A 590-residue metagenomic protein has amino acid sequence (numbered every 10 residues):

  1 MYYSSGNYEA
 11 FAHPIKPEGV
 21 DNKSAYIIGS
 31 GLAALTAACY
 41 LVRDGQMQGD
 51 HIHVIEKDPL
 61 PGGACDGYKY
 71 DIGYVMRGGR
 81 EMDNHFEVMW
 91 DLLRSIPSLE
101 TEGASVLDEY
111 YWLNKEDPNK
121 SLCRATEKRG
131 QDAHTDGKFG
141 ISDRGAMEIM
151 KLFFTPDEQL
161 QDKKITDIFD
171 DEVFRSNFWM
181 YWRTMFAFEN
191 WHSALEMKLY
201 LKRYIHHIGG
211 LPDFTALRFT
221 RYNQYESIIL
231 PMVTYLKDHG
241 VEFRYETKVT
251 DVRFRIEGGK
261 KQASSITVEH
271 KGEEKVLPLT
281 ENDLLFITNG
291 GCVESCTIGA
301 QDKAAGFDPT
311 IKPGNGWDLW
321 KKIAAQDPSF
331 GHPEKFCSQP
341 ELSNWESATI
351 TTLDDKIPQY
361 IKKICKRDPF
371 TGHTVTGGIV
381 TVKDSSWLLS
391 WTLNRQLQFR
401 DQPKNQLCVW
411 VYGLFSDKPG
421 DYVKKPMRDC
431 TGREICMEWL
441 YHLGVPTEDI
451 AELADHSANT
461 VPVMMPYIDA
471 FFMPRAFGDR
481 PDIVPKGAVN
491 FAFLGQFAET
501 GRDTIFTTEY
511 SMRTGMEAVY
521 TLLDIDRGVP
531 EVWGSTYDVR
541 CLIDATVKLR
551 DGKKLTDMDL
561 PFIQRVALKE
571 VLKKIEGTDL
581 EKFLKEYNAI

Functional and structural regions predicted by a protein language model:
M1-A25, R43-H51, K69, A545 (+1 more regions): Extreme N-terminal leader/targeting segments of oxidoreductases
M1-Y3, A37, L41, G45-N84 (+7 more regions): Beta1-alpha1 glycine-rich phosphate/pyrophosphate-binding loop at the start of Rossmann-like nucleotide-binding domains
H13, G19-E148: N-terminal glycine-rich phosphate/pyrophosphate-binding loop and immediately adjacent elements
V88-S95, Y181, S227-D238, E434-H442 (+1 more regions): Amphipathic alpha-helical segments that form well-ordered structural scaffolds and often line/cohere around active
L99-H206, L217-F219: Rossmann-like flavin
G103-Y111, Y245, R527-Y537: Short, glycine/acidic-rich hinge or "gate" loops at secondary-structure transitions that mediate conformational
K202-L284, N289-G290, D302-K303, D308-W317: Helical element adjacent to the flavin cofactor pocket in flavoenzyme catalytic cores
H206-T220, N282-L284, N289-T514, Y520-G534: C-terminal segments that line or cap access tunnels to active or ligand-binding sites in enzymes and enzyme-associated
